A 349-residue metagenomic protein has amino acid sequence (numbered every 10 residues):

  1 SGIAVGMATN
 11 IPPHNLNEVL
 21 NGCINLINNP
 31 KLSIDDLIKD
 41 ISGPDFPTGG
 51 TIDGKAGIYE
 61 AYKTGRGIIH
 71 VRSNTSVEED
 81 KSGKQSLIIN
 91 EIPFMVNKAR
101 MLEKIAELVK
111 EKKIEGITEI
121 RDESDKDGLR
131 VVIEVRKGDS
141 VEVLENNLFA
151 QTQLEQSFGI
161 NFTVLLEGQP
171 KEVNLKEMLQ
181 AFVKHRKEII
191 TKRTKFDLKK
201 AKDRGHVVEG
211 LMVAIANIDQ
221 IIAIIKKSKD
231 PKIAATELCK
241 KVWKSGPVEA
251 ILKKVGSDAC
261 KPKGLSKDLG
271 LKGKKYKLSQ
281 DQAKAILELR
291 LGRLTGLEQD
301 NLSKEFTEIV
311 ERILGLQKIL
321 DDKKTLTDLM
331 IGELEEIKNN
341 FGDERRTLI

Functional and structural regions predicted by a protein language model:
S1-N90, D122: Extreme N-terminal "head/tail" segments of very large remodeling/mechanoenzyme assemblies
I11-H14, V96, R100, D139: A generic structural signal for alpha-helix starts
L16, L20, K98, E172-K176: Short, charged, low-complexity patches
V19, M101-K104, L144-E145, A234: Hydrophobic side chains in well-ordered alpha-helices
N21, I105-L108, N147-T152: Short, solvent-exposed amphipathic alpha-helical segments in soluble enzyme and RNA/protein-processing domains
I24-N28, V109, K187: Short amphipathic alpha-helical signal-transduction/dimerization elements
I41, D45, K81, P93-F94 (+1 more regions): Long, charged, helix-rich clamp/arm modules that form nucleic acid-engaging surfaces of large nucleic-acid-processing
N90-E115: A short, contiguous, amphipathic alpha-helix enriched in charged residues
